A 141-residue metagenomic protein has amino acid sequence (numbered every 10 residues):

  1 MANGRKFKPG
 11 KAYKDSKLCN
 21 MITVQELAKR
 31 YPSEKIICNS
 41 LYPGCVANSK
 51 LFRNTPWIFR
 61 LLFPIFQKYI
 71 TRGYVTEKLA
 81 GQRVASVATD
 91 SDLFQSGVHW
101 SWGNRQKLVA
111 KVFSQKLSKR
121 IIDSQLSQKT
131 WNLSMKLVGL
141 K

Functional and structural regions predicted by a protein language model:
M1-K141: NAD(P)H-dependent oxidoreductase Rossmann-fold/reductase module
